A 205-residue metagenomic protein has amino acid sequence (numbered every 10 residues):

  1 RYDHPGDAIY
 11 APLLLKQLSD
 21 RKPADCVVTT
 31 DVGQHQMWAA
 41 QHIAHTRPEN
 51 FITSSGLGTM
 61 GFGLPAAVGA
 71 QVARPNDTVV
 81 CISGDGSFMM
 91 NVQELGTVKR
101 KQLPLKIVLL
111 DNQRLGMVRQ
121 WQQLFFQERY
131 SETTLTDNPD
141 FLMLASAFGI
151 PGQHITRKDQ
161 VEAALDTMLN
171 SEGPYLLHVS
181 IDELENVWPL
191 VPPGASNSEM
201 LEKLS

Functional and structural regions predicted by a protein language model:
R1-P65, A70: Active-site diphosphate/adenylate-binding microenvironment
Q36-M37, G58-M60, F88-M89, Q113-M117 (+1 more regions): Short gly/pro/ser/thr-enriched loop/turn and capping motifs at secondary-structure boundaries
A39-A44, G63-P65, V92-E94, M117-Q122 (+1 more regions): Short acidic, glycine/serine/threonine-rich loops at helix termini
H45-N50, W121-R129, N197-S198: Short glycine/proline- and charge-enriched loop/turn segments that cap or connect secondary-structure elements
A73-N138: Conserved thiamine diphosphate
Q123-A164: Conserved thiamine diphosphate
M143, K158-S205: Glycine/aspartate-rich loop-and-adjacent alpha/beta segment that forms the canonical ThDP
